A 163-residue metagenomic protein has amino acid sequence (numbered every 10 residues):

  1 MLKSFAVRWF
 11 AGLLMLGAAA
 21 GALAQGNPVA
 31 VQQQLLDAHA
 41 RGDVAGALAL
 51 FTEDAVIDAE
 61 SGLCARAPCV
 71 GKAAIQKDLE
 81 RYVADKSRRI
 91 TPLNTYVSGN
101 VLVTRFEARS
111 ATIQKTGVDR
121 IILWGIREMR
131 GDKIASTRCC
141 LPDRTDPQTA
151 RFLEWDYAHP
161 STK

Functional and structural regions predicted by a protein language model:
M1-F10: Bacterial N-terminal signal peptides that target proteins for export
V7, G62, A67, T137-R138: Secreted/extracellular small peptides and ectodomain modules produced from precursors
F10, M15, A22-L23, A59 (+1 more regions): Short intrinsically disordered, low-complexity segments
L14-A49, E53, D156-K163: Short, low-complexity N-terminal intrinsically disordered segments enriched in polar/charged residues
N27-P28, L36-H39, A67, G71 (+2 more regions): Extracytoplasmic/periplasmic, Sec-exported soluble proteins
V44, A49-T95: A solvent-exposed, acidic/Ser-Thr-rich amphipathic alpha-helical stretch
Q76-K163: A beta-strand edge to alpha-helix "cap/lid" segment located at domain peripheries
